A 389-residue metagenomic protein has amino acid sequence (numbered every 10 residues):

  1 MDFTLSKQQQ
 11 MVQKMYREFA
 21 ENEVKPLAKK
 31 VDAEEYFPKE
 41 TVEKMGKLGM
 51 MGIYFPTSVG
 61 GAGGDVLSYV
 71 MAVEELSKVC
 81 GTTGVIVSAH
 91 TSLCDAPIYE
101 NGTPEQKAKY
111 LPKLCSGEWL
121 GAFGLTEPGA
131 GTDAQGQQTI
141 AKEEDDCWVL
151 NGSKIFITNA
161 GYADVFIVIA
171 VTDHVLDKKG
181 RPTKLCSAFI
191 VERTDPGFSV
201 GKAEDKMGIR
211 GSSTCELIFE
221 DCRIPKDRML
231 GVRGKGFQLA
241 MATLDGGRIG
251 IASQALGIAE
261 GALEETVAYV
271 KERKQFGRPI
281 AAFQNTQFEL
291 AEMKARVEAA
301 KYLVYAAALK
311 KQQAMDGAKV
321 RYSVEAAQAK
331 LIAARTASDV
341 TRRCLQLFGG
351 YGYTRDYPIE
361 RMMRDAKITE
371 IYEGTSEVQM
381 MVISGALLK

Functional and structural regions predicted by a protein language model:
M1-T83, A89, N101-Q106, K113-E118 (+5 more regions): Alpha-helical interface subdomain recognition
G49, V73-S77, A170-V171, V191-P196 (+1 more regions): Short Ser/Thr-interspersed hydrophobic loop/turn segments at strand-loop and sheet-helix junctions that line or gate
Y99-G102, K142, V168-T172, I190-R193 (+3 more regions): Short beta-strand-to-turn element immediately C-terminal to the catalytic PLP-Schiff-base lysine in fold type I
G117-L125, I169: A short, Trp-centered hydrophobic/proline-enriched beta-strand micro-motif
G129-T132, F156-N159, K179-R181, K206-S213: Short Gly/Pro-enriched turn/cap motifs at secondary-structure boundaries
G136, T194-R223: Flexible, small-/acidic-enriched active-site or ligand-binding loops
N151-V200: A short core secondary-structure module
E220-L239: Long, acidic (Asp/Glu-rich), low-complexity accessory segments flanking structured domains
